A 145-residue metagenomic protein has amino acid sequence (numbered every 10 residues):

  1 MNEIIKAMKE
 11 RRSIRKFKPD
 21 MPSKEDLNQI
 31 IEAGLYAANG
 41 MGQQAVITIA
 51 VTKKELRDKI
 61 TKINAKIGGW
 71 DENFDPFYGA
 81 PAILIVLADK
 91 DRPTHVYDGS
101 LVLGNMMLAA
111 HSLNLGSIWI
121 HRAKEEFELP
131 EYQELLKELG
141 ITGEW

Functional and structural regions predicted by a protein language model:
M1-W145: Acidic, surface-exposed loops and disordered segments
